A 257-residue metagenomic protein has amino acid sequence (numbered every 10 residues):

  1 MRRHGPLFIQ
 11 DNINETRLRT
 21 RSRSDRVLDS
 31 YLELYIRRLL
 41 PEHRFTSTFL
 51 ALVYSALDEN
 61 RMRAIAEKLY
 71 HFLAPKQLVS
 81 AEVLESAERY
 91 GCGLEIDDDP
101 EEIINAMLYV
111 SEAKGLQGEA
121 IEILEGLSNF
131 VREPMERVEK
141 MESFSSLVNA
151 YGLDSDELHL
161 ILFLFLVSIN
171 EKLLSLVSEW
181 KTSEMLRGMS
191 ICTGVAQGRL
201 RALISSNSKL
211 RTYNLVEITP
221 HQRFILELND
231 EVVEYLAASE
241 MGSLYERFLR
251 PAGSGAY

Functional and structural regions predicted by a protein language model:
M1-Y257: Intrinsically disordered, low-complexity N-terminal extensions of AAA+/P-loop NTPases that precede the structured
